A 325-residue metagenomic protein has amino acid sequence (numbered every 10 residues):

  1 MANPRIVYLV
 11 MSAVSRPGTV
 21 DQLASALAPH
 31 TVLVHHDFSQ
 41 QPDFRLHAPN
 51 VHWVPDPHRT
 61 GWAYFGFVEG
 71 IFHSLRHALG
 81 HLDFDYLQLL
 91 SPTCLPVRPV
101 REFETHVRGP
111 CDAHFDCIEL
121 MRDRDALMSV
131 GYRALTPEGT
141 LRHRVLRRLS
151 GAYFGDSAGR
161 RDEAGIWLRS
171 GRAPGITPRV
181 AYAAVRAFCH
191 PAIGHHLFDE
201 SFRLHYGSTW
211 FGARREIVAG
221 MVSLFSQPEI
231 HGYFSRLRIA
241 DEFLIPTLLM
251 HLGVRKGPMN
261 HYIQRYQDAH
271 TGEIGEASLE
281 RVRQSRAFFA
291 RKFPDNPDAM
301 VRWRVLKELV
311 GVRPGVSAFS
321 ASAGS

Functional and structural regions predicted by a protein language model:
M1-S325: ER/Golgi luminal nucleotide-sugar-dependent glycosyltransferases, focusing on the catalytic module
